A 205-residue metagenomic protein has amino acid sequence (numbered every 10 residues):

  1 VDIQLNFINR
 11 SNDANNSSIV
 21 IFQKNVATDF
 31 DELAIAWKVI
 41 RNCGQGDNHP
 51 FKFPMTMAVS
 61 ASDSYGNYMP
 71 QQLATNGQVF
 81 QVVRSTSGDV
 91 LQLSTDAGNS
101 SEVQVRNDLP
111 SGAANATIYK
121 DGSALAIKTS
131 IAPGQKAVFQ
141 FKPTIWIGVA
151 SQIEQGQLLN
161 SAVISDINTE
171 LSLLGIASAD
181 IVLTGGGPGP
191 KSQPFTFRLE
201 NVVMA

Functional and structural regions predicted by a protein language model:
V1-A205: Intrinsically disordered, low-complexity segments enriched in small/polar residues
